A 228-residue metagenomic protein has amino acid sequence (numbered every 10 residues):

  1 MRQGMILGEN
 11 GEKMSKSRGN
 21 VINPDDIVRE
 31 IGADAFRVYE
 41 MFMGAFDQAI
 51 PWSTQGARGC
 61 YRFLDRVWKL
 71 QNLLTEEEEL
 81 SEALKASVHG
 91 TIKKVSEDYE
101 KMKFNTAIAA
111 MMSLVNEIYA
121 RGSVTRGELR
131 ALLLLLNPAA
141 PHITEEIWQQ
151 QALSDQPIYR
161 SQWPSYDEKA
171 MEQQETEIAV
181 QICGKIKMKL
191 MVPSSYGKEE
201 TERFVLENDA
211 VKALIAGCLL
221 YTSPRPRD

Functional and structural regions predicted by a protein language model:
M1-Q3, E172-T176, G217-C218: A short, compositionally biased
I6-L7: Catalytic phosphate-handling regions of large nucleic-acid enzymes and associated NTPases
M14-S15, K187: Generic structural signal for well-ordered beta-strand positions
V21-D25, E30, V205-E207: Extended active-site and interfacial segments that coordinate phosphate-rich ligands in large catalytic machineries
D26-G197: Helix-rich, typically C-terminal accessory recognition domains appended to large enzymatic cores
S195-L214: A short, contiguous, amphipathic alpha-helix enriched in charged residues
Y221-D228: Conserved small/polar residues in nucleotide/adenosyl-binding loops
